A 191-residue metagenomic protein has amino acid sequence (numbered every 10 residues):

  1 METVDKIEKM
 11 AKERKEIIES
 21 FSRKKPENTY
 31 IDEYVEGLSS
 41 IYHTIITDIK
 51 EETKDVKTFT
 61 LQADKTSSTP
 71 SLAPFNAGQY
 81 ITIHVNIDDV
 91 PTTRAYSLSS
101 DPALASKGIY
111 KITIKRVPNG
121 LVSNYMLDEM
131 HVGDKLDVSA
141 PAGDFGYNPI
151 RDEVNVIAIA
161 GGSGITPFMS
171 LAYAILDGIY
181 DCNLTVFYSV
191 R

Functional and structural regions predicted by a protein language model:
M1-M10, N124-R191: FNR/FR-type flavoprotein reductase catalytic core
M1-R23, I114-K115: Helix-rich terminal scaffold detector
I7, A11-R14, E27-N28, S67 (+1 more regions): Short, structured coil/loop segments at alpha-helix boundaries
I17-G37: Long amphipathic alpha-helical scaffold segments
Y30-K135, C182, V190-R191: Ferredoxin-reductase
